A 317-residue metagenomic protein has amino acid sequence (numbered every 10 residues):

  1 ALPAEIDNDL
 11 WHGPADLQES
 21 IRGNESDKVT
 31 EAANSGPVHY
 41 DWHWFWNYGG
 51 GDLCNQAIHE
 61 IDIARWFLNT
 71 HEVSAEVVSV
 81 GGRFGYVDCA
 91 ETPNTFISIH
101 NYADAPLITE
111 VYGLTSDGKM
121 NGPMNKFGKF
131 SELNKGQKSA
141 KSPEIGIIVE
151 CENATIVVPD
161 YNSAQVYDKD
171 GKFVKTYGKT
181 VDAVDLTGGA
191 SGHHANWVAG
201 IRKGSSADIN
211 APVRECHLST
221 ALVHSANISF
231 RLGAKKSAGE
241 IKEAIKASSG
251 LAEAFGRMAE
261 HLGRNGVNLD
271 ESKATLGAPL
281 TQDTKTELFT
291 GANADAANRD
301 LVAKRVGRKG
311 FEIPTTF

Functional and structural regions predicted by a protein language model:
A1-F317: Contiguous beta-strand/loop segments that form the cofactor/metal-binding neighborhood of enzyme cores
